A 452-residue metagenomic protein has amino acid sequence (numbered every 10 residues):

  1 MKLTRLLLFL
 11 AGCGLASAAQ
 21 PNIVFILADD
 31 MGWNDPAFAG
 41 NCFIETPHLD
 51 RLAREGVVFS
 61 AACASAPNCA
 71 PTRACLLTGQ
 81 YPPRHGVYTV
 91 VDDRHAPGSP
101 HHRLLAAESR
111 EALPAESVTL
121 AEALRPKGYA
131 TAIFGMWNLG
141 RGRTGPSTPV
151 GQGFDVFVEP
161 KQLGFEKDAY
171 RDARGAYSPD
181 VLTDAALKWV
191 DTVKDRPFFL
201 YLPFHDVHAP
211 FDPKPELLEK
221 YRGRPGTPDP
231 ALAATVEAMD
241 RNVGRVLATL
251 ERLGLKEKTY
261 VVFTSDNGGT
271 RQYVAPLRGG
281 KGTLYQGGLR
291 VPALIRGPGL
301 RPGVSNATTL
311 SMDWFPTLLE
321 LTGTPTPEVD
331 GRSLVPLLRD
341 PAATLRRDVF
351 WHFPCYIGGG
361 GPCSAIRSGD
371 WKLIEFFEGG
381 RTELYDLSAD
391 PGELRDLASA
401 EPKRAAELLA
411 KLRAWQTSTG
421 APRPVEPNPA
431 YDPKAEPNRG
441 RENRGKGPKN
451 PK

Functional and structural regions predicted by a protein language model:
A19-P21, A28, G32-W33, V58 (+6 more regions): Long, internal low-complexity/basic segments
A19-V24, E55-S60, K127-A132, Q152-D155 (+5 more regions): Loop/turn elements at helix/coil->beta-strand transitions in domains of secreted/extracellular proteins
P21-G32, R51-L52, L76-T78, L124 (+7 more regions): Beta-strand elements within well-structured catalytic alpha/beta cores of enzymes that handle phosphate/sulfate esters
N41-A74, G79-R84, A130-A132, D155-F157 (+1 more regions): Short, structured active-site-proximal loop/turn typified by the sulfatase FGly-forming signature C/S-X-P-X-R
N41-T46, A61-N68, A107-V118, D172-L182 (+7 more regions): A short beta-strand-to-alpha-helix junction
I44, T144-G153, F211-P213, A248-L300 (+3 more regions): Histidine-centered active-site microenvironments of extracellular/periplasmic hydrolases and transferases
T89-A130, W137-L200, F204-E216, R222-P225 (+1 more regions): Formylglycine-dependent
G268-L284, L300-R301, A307-L387, S418-P422 (+2 more regions): C-terminal cap/loop subdomain of S1 sulfatases and analogous C-terminal strand-loop tails that border
